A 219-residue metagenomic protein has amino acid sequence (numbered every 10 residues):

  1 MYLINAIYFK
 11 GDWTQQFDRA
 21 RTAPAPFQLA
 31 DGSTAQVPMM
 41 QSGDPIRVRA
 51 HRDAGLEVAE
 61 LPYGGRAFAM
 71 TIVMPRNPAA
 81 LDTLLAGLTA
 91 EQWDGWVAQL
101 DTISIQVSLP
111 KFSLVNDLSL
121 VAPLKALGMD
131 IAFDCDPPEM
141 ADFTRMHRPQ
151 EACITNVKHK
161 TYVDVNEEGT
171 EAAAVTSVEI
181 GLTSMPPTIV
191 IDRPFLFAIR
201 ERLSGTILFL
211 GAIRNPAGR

Functional and structural regions predicted by a protein language model:
M1-R219: Secretory/exported precursors with cleavable N-terminal leaders
